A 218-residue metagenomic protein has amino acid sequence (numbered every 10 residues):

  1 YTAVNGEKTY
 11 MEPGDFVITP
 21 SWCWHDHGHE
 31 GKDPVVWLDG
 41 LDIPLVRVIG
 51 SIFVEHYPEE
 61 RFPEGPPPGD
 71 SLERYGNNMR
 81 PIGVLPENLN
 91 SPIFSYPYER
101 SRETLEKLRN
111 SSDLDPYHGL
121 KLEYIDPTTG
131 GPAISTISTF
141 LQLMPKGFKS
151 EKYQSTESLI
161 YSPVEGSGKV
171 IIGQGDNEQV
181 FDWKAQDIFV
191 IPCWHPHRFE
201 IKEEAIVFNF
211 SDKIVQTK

Functional and structural regions predicted by a protein language model:
Y1-P13, V17-C23, Y153-A185: A short beta-strand-loop-beta hairpin characteristic of the jelly-roll/cupin
V4-G6, H29-E30, V48-I52: A short secondary-structure junction signal
S21-R47, C193-T217: Ligand-binding loop in jelly-roll beta-barrel domains
G28-H29, I134, K149-S155, F181-D182 (+1 more regions): Short histidine-centered beta-strand/loop micro-motifs that create catalytic or ligand/metal-coordination sites
E55-Y57, F62-F140: A short, N-terminal "cap"/entry segment at the start of jelly-roll beta-barrel domains of the cupin/DSBH fold
G119, T136-T139, E157-S158, E165-S167 (+4 more regions): Active-site lining segments that contact anionic ligands and/or coordinate catalytic metals
K121-T128, S138-S155, I171: Conserved short histidine dyad/triad with adjacent acidic residue
